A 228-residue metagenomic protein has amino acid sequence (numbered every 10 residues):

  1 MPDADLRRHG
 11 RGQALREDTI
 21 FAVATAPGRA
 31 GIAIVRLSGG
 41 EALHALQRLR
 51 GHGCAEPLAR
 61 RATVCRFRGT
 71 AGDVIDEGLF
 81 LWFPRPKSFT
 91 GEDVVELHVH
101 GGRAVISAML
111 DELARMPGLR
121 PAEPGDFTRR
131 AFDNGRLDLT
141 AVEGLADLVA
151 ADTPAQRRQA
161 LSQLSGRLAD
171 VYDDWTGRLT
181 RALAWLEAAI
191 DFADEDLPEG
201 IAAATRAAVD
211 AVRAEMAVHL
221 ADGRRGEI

Functional and structural regions predicted by a protein language model:
M1-R158, S162, G166: A glycine-rich (often HGG/GG-containing) alpha/beta subdomain
T19-A22, D170, A221-D222: Glycine-rich, charged/polar anion/phosphate-binding loops that engage phosphate groups from diverse ligands
R36-L37, L49, F192-I228: Conserved G1/Walker A P-loop phosphate-binding module
G51, G118, D147-P154, D173 (+5 more regions): Generic secondary-structure signature for well-ordered alpha-helical cores
Q159-A182, A189-A208, V212: An accessory alpha-helical subdomain
